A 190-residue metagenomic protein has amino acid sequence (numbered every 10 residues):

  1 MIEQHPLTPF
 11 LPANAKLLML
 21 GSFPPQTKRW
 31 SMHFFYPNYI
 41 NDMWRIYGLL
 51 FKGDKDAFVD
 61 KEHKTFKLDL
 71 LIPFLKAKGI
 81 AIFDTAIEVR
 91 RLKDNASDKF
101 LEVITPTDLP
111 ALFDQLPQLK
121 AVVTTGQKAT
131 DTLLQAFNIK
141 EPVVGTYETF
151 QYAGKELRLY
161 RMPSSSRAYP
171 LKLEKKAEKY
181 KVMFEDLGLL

Functional and structural regions predicted by a protein language model:
M1-N14, P25-T27, P37-Y39, K93-P110 (+1 more regions): C-terminal capping/extension of enzyme domains
F10, I72-L75, D114-Q115: Short, conserved, surface-exposed binding loops centered on an aromatic residue
K16-L17, A121: Structural motif
L18-L20, I80-D84, L159-Y160: Short hydrophobic-aromatic micro-motifs
S22-F23, T124-A129, S164: Short, well-ordered beta-to-alpha junction loops that form the rim of enzyme active sites and present histidine/acidic
M32-F100: Short, surface-exposed acidic-centric catalytic microdomains
I46, L50, A129-T132, D186: Amphipathic alpha-helical segments that form well-ordered structural scaffolds and often line/cohere around active
A77-A136: Internal catalytic-core helix/loop-beta-alpha segment that presents or stabilizes conserved functional determinants
